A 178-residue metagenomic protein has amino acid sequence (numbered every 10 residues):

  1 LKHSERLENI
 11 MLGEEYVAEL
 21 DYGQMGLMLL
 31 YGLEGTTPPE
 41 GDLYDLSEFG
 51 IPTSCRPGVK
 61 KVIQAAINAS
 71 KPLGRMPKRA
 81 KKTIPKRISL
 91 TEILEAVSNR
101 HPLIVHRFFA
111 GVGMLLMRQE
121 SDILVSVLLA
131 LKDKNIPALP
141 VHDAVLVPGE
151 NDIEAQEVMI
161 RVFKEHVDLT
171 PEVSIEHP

Functional and structural regions predicted by a protein language model:
L1-G111: Helical catalytic core of nucleic-acid polymerases
D21, P137-P148: Catalytic palm active-site di-aspartate
G26-G32, G149-I153, V158: A short acidic (Asp/Glu
E40-I51, H142, T170-P178: A generic structural motif
H106-I123: Adenine-nucleotide phosphate-binding core of ATP-dependent small-molecule kinases
D122-V141: Active-site palm subdomain of RNA-directed nucleic acid polymerases
D152-P178: Polymerase palm active-site segment centered on the conserved acidic dipeptide of motif C
